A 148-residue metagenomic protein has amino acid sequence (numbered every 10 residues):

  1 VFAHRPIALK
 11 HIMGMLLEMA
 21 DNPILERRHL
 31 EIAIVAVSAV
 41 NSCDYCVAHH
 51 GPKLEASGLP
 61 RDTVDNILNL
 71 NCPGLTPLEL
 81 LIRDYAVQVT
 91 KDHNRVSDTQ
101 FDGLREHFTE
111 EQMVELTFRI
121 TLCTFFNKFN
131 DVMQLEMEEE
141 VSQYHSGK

Functional and structural regions predicted by a protein language model:
V1-K148: Hydrophobic alpha-helical segments
